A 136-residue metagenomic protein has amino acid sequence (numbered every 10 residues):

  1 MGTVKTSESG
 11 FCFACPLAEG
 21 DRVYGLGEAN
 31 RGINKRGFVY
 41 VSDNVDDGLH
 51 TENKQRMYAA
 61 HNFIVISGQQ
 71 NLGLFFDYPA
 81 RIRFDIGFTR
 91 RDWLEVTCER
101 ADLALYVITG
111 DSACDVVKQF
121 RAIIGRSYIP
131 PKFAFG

Functional and structural regions predicted by a protein language model:
M1-K132: Catalytic and substrate-binding clefts that recognize carbohydrates or anionic sugar/phosphate headgroups
F135-G136: Aromatic-lined carbohydrate-binding surfaces of glycoside hydrolases
